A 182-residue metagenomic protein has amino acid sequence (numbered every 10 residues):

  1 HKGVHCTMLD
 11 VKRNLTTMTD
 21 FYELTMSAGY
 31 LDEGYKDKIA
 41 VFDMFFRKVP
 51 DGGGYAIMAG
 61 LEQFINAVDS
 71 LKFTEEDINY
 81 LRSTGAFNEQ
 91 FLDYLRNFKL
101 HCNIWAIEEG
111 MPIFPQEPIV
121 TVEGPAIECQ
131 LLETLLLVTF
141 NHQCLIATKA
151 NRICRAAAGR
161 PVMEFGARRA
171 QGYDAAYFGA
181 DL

Functional and structural regions predicted by a protein language model:
C6-I39, K48-P50, A86, L92-H101 (+1 more regions): Buried, small/hydrophobic-residue-enriched core segments of structured protein domains
I39-N97: N-terminal, Lys/Arg-enriched amphipathic/low-complexity engagement segments that precede the first folded domain
D69-L71, A106-E109, I113: An N-terminal, globular interaction/scaffold subdomain
